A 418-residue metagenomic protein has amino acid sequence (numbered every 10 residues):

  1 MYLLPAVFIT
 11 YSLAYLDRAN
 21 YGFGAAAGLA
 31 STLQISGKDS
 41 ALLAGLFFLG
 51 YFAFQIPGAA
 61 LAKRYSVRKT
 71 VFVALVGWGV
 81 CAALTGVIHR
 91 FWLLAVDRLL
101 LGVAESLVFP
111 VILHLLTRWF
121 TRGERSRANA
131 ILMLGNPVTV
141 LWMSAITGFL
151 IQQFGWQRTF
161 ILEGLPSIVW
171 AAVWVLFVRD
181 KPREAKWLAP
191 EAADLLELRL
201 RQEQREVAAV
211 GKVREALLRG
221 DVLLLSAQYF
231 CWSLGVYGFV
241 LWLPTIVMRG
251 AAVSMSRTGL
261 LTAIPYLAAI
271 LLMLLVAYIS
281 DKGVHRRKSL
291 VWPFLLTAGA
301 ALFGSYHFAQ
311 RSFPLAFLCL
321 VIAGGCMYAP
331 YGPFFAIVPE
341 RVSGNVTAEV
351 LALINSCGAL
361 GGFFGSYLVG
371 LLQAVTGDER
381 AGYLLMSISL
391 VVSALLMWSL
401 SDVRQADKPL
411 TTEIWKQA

Functional and structural regions predicted by a protein language model:
G22-F23, R219-M273, A277, Y331 (+2 more regions): Extracytoplasmic gate region of multi-pass secondary transporters
Q34, S66, V87-L93, A104 (+5 more regions): Helix-breaking motifs and short loop linkers at transmembrane-helix boundaries and internal kinks in secondary membrane
A53-W92: Conserved MFS/SLC helix-loop-helix module at the cytosolic interface between two early adjacent transmembrane helices
F54-S66, M273-H285, Q373: Helix-to-loop junctions at the C-terminal end of transmembrane segments in multipass secondary transporters
K63-L75, D281-L295: Cytoplasmic membrane-interface "Motif A"-like loop-to-helix N-cap segments of 12-TM Major Facilitator Superfamily
G77, C81-L84, W92-L100, P314-I322: Paired small-residue
D97-G135: Cytoplasmic helix-loop-helix junction between adjacent transmembrane helices in 12-TM secondary transporters
R286-I337: C-terminal transmembrane helical hairpin of 12-TM major facilitator-type secondary transporters
